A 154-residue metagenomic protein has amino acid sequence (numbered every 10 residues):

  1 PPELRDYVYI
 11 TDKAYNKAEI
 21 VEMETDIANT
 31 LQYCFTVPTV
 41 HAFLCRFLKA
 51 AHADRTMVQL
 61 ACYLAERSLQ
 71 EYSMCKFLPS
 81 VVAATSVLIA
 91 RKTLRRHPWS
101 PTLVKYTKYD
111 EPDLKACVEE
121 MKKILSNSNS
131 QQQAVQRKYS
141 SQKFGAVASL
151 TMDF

Functional and structural regions predicted by a protein language model:
P1-F154: Acidic, serine/threonine-rich low-complexity regulatory regions at protein termini of eukaryotic cell-cycle
